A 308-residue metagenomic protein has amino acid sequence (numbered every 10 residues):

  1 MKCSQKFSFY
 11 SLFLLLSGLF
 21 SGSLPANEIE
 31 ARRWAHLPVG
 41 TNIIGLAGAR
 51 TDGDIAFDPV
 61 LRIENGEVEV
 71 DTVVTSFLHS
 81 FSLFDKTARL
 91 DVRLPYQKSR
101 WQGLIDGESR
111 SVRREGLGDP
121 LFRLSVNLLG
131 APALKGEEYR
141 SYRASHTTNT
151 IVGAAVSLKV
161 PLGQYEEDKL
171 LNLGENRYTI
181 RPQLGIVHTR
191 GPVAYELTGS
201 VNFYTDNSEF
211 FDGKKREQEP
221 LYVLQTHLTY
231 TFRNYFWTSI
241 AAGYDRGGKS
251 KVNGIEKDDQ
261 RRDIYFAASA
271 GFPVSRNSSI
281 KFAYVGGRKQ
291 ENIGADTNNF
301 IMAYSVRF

Functional and structural regions predicted by a protein language model:
P38, F81-F84, L128-G130, V160-L162 (+4 more regions): Outer-membrane beta-barrel strand-turn architecture
G40, E67-T75, K86, S111 (+6 more regions): Residues that define the transmembrane beta-barrel architecture of outer-membrane proteins
N42-I44, A88-V92, F122, T150-V156 (+6 more regions): Transmembrane beta-strands of outer-membrane beta-barrel proteins
L46-G48, T75-H79, F122-L128, V156 (+6 more regions): Residues on the lipid-exposed face of transmembrane beta-strands in outer-membrane beta-barrel proteins
T51-T72, R110, E167-N172: Surface-exposed strand-loop-strand hairpins of Gram-negative outer-membrane beta-barrel proteins
G53-I55, D85-A88, A131-L134, P192-Y195 (+2 more regions): Repeated loop/turn-to-beta-strand initiation elements of outer-membrane beta-barrel proteins
K98-D212, E217: Outer-membrane pore/translocation modules
E209-F308: Outer membrane beta-barrel transmembrane domains
